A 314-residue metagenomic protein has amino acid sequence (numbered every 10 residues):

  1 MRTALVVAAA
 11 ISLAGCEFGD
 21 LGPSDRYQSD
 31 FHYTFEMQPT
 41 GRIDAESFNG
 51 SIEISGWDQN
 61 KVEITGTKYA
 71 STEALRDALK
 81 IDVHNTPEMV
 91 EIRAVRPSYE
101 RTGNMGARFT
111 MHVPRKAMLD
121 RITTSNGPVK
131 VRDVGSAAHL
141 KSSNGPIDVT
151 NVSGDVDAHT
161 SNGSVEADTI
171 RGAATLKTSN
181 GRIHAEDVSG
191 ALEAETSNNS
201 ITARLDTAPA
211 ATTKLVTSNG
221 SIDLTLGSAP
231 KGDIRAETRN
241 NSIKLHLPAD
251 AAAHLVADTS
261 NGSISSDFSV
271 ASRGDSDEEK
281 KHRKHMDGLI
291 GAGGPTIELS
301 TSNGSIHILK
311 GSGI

Functional and structural regions predicted by a protein language model:
M1-I314: Intrinsically disordered, low-complexity terminal regions
